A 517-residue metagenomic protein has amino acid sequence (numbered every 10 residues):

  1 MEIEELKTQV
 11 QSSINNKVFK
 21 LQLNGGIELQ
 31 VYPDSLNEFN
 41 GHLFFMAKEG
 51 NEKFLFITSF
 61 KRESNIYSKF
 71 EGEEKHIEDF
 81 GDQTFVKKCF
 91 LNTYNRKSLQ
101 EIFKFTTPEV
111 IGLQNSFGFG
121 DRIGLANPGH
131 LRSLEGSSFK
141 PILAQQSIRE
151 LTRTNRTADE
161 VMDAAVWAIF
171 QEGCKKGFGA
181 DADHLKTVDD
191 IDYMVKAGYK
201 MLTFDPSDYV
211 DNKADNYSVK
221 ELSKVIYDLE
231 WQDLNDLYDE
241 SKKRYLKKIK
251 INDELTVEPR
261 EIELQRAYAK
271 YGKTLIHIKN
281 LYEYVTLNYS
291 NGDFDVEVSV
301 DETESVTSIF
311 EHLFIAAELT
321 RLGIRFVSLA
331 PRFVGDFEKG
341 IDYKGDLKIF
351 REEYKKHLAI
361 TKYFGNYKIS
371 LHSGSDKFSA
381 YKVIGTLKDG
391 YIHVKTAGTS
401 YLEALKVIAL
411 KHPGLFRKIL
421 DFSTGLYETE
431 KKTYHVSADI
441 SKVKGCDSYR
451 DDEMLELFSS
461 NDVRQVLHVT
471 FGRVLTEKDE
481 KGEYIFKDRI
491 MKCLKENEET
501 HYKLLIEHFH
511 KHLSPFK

Functional and structural regions predicted by a protein language model:
M1-L151, R156-A164, A168-E172, V188-V210 (+5 more regions): Active-site capping/gating regions of soluble enzymes
F178-A182, Q265-G272, K344: The substrate-binding groove and active-site-proximal loops of carbohydrate-active enzymes, especially glycoside
G179, E297, K368: Hydrophobic "anchor" residues on beta-strands that sit immediately upstream of conserved functional sites
D183, V298, H372: Conserved, mostly hydrophobic/aromatic
P206-D211, N216-I278, E338: Active-site cores of enzymes that catalyze phosphoryl transfer or operate on phosphate-rich substrates
D293-T307: Long, hydrophobic, well-ordered secondary-structure blocks that form the structural core and pocket-lining surfaces
